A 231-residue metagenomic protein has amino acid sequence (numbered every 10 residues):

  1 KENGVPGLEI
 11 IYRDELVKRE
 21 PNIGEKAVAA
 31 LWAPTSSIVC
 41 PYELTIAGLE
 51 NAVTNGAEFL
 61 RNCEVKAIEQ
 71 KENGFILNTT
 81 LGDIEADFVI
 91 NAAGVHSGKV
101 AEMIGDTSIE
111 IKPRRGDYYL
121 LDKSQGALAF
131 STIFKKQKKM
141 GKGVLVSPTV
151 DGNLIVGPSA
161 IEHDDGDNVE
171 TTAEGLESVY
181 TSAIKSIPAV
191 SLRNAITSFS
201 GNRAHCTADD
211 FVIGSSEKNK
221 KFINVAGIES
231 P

Functional and structural regions predicted by a protein language model:
K1-R19, A27-V28, G143-V144: Dinucleotide-binding Rossmann-like beta1-alpha1 core, especially the glycine-rich loop that anchors the ADP
L8-I11, E58-L60, I196: General small-molecule cofactor/ligand-binding pocket signal
A30-N51, G94-H96, T171-S182, P231: Mid-domain beta-loop-alpha active-site segment that forms a flexible, acidic cofactor/metal-binding surface
L31-F88: Helical element adjacent to the flavin cofactor pocket in flavoenzyme catalytic cores
A47, G141, V150-D151, E162-P231: C-terminal catalytic lobe of FAD-dependent flavoproteins
A67-I68, V146-P148, I213: A structural signal for short hydrophobic beta-strand segments in well-ordered beta-sheet cores
N91-D106: Flavin (primarily FAD) binding-site architecture
Y118-G157: Conserved FAD-binding catalytic core of PHBH/FMO-like flavoproteins
